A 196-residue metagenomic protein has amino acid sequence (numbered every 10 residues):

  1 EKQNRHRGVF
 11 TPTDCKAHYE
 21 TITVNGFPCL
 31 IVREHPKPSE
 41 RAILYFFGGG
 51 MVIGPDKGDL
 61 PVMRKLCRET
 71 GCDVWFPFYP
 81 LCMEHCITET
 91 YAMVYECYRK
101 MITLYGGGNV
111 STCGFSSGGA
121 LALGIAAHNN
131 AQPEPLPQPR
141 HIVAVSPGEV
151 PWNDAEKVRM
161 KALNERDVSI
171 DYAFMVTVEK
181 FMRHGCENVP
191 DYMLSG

Functional and structural regions predicted by a protein language model:
E1-K37, M175-E179, N188-V189: A glycine/proline-hinged amphipathic helix-loop "lid/cap" segment that gates access to hydrophobic ligand pockets
E40-G49: Short beta-strand element of the alpha/beta-hydrolase
A42, G71-W75: A fold-wide structural signal in alpha/beta-hydrolase
P55-D56, V62-K65, W75-S111: Catalytic nucleophile-loop/oxyanion-hole region of alpha/beta-hydrolase and closely related hydrolase-like folds
P61, K65, G124-H128: Active-site signature of alpha/beta-hydrolase-fold catalytic machinery across serine- and Asp/Cys-nucleophile hydrolases
T112-G114, V145: Short beta-strand immediately N-terminal to the catalytic nucleophile in serine-hydrolase-like folds
G114-A122: Gly/Ala-rich beta-loop-alpha elbow adjacent to hydrolase catalytic centers
A127, A131-N188: Hydrolase active-site cap/lid region
